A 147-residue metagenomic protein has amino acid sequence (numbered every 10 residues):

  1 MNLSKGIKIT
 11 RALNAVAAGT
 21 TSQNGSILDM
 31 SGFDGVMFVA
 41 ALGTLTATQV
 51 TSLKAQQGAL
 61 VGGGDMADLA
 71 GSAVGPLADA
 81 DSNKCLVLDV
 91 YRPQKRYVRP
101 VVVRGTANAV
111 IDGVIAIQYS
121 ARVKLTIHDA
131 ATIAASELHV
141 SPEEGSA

Functional and structural regions predicted by a protein language model:
M1-A147: Surface-exposed, low-hydrophobicity beta-strand/loop segments enriched in small/polar/acidic residues
